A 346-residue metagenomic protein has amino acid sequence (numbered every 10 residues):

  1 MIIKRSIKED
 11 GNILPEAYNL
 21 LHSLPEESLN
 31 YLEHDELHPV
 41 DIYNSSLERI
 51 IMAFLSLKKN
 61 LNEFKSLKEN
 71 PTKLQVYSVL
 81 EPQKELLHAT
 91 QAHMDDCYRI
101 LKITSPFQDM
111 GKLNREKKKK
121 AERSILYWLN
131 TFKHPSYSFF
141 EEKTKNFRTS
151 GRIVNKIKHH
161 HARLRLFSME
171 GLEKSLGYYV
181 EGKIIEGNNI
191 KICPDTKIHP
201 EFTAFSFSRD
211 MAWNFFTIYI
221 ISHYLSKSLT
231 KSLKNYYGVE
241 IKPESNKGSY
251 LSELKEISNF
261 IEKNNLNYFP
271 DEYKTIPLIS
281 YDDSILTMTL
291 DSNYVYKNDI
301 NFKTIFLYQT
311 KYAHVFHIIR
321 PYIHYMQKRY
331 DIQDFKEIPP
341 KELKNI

Functional and structural regions predicted by a protein language model:
M1-L80, K112-I346: Acidic, Ser/Thr/Gly/Pro-rich intrinsically disordered interaction regions
P25, L55, Q91-Y98, K102 (+1 more regions): Alpha-helical repeat scaffolds in large eukaryotic proteins
V79-T90: Extended HEAT/HEAT-like alpha-solenoid repeat tracts in very large eukaryotic scaffold/adaptor proteins
T90, Q108-N114: Long, contiguous internal "core" modules enriched in hydrophobic/ aromatic residues
D95-M110, R163-F167: Short, solvent-exposed secondary-structure capping/transition elements
